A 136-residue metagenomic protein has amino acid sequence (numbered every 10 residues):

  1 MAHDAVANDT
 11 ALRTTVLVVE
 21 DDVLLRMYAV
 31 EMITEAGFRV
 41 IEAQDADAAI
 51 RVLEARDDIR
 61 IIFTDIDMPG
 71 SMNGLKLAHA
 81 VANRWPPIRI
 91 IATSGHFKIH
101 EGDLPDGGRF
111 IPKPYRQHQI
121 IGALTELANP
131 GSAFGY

Functional and structural regions predicted by a protein language model:
M1-L17, V23-L24, A48, D58 (+5 more regions): Non-catalytic signal-transmission and effector/linker regions of two-component phosphorelay proteins
M27-E35: Charged docking surfaces used in two-component/phosphorelay signaling
E42-I61: Acidic, metal-coordinating helix/loop segments flanking the phosphotransfer/catalytic sites of two-component signaling
D45, M72-L77: Acidic catalytic/metal-coordinating carboxylates
D65-I66: Active-site residues of response regulator receiver
T93-S94: Hydrophobic/aromatic residues positioned on beta-strands within the core alpha/beta folds
I99-D106: Short loop/helix-cap segments at secondary-structure boundaries that form the rim of catalytic
